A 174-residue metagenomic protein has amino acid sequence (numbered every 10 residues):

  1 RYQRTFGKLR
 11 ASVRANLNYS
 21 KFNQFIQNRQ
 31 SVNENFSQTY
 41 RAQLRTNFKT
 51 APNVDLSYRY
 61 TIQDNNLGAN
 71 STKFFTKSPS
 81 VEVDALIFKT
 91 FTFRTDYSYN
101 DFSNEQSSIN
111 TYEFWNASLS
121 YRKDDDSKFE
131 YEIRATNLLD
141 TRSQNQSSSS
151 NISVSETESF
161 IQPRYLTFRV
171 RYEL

Functional and structural regions predicted by a protein language model:
R1-L174: Exposed, low-structure sequence patches enriched in small/polar residues
